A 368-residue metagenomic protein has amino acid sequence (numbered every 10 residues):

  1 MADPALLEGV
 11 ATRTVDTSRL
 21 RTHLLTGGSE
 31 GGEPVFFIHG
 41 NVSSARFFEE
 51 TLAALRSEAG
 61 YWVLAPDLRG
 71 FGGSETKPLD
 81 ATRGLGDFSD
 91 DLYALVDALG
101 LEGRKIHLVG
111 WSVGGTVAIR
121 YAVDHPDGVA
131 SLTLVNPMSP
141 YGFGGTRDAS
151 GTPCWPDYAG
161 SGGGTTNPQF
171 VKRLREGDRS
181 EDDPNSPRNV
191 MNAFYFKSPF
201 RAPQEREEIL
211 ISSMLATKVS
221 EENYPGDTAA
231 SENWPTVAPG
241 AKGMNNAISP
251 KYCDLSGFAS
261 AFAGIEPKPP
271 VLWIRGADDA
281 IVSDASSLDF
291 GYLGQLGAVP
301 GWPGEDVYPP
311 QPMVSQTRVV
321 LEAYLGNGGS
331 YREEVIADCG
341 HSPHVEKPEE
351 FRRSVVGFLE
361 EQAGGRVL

Functional and structural regions predicted by a protein language model:
M1-F36, E58-W62, L101, S161-G163 (+3 more regions): Alpha/beta-hydrolase fold catalytic core
L25-A81: Conserved HGGG/HGGXW glycine-rich cap/lid loop of the alpha/beta-hydrolase fold
H39-N41, I106, G110-S112: Conserved alpha/beta-hydrolase "nucleophile elbow" surrounding the catalytic nucleophile
A65-V109, V123-D124, G128, S139 (+1 more regions): Active-site loop/oxyanion-hole signature of alpha/beta-hydrolase fold enzymes
G115-P126, L132: Short glycine-enriched nucleophile-adjacent loop and the immediately C-terminal alpha-helix near the catalytic center
T152-Q316: Alpha/beta-hydrolase
P300-Y308, C339-P348: Catalytic histidine-centered segment of alpha/beta-hydrolase-like enzymes
E333-C339: Short glycine-rich catalytic loops that host catalytic nucleophiles or stabilize transition states across multiple
